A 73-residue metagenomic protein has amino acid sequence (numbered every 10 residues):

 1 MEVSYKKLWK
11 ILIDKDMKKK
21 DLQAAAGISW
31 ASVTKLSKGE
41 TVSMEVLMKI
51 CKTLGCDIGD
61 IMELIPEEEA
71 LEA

Functional and structural regions predicted by a protein language model:
M1-K20: A short, Lys/Arg-rich alpha-helix, primarily the initiator
E2, K10-I11, K35, E63-A73: Short, charged recognition helix plus adjacent turn of helix-turn-helix-like nucleic-acid-binding domains
W9, K20, T34, M48 (+1 more regions): Residues within the helices of the helix-turn-helix
L12, Q23, C51: The alpha-helix within a helix-turn-helix
D16-T34: Short alpha-helical DNA-recognition segment
E40-K52: Short, basic-rich loop-to-helix N-cap that marks the start of a DNA-contacting helix
